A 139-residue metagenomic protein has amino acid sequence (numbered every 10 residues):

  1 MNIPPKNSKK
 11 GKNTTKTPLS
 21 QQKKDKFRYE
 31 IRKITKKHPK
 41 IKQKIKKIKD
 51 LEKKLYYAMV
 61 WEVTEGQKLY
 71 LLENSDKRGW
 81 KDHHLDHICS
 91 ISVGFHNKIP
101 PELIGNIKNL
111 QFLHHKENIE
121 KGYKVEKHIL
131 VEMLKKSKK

Functional and structural regions predicted by a protein language model:
M1, K138-K139: Short intrinsically disordered terminal tails
M1-H84: Contiguous alpha-helical segments
I3, I31-I34, I41, I45-I48 (+5 more regions): Weak global preference for isoleucine
T17, E62-K68, I99-P100, H114-E117 (+1 more regions): General structural signal for secondary-structure boundaries
S75-F112, Y123: Histidine-centered nuclease catalytic patch
N106-K138: Short Cys/His-centered divalent metal-binding micro-motifs
